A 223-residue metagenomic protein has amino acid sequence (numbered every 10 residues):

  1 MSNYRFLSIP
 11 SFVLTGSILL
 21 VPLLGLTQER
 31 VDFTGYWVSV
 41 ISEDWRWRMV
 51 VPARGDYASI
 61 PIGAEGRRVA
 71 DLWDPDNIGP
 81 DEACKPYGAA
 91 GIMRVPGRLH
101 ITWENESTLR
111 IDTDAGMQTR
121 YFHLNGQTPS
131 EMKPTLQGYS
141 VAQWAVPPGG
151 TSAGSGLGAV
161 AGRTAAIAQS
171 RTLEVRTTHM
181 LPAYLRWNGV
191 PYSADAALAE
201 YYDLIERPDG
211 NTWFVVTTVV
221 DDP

Functional and structural regions predicted by a protein language model:
M1-I9: N-terminal secretory signal peptides that target proteins for export/translocation
I9-P10, V38: A ubiquitous, low-specificity "background" feature that marks scattered single residues across proteins without
P10-P22: Bacterial N-terminal signal peptides
G25-P223: PEST-like low-complexity, intrinsically disordered acidic/proline/serine-rich tracts that flank trafficking/processing
